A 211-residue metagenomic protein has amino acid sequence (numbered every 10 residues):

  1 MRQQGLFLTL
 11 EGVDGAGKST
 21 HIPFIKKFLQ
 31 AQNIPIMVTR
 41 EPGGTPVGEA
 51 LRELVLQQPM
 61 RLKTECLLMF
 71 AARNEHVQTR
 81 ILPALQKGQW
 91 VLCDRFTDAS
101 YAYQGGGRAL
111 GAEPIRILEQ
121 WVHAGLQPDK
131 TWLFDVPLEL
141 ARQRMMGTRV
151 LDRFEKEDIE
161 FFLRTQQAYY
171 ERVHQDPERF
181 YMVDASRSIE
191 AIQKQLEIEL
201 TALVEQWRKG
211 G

Functional and structural regions predicted by a protein language model:
M1-L6: Extreme N-terminal, non-catalytic leader segments that precede Walker-type/kinase nucleotide-binding cores
L10: Hydrophobic anchor at the beta1->P-loop junction of P-loop NTPases
G15: Walker A (P-loop) phosphate-binding loop of P-loop NTPases
K18: Conserved lysine of the Walker
H21: Hydrophobic positions on the alpha1 helix immediately C-terminal to the Walker A/P-loop
K26, E139-G211: NTP-dependent small-molecule kinase module
F28, Q32-H123, Q195: ATP-dependent small-molecule kinase phosphotransfer cores that center on conserved nucleotide phosphate-binding segments
S100-Q167: A glycine- and Lys/Arg-enriched "phosphate-lid" helix/loop adjacent to the NTP-binding pocket of small-molecule kinases
